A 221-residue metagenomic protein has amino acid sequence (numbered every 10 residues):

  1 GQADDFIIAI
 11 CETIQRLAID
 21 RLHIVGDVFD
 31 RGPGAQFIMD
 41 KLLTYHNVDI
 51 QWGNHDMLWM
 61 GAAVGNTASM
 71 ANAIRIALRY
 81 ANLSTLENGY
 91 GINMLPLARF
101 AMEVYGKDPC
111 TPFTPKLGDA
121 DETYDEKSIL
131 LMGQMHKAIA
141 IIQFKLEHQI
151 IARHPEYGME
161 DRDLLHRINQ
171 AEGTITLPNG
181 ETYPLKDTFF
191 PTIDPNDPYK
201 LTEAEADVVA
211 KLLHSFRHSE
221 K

Functional and structural regions predicted by a protein language model:
G1-K221: Feature recognizes metal-dependent phosphohydrolase scaffolds
